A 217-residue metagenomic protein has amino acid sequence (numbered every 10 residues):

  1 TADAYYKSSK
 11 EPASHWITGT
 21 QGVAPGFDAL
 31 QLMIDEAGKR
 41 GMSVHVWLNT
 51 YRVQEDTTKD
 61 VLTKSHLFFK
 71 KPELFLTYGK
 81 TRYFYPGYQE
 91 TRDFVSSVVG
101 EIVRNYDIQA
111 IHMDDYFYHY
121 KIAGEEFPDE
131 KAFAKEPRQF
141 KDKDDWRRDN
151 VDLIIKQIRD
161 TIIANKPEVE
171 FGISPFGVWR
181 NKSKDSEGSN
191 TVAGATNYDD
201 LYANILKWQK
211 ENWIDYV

Functional and structural regions predicted by a protein language model:
T1-A4, N105-A110, K207, E211-V217: Catalytic domains of carbohydrate-active enzymes, especially glycoside hydrolases
A2-N49, K135-N165: Aromatic-lined substrate-binding rim segments of carbohydrate-active enzymes
A4-T18, R52-G79, D115-Q139, K184-A195: Aromatic- and acidic-residue-enriched segments that line the glycan-binding/catalytic groove of carbohydrate-active
V23-L30, F84, Y88-S96, D144-I155 (+2 more regions): Solvent-exposed, acidic/flexible segments
D35, H45-N105, D199-A203, N212: Active-site-adjacent "subsite" loops/lids of carbohydrate-active enzymes
A37, V95, I102, I111-D114 (+3 more regions): Conserved, mostly hydrophobic/aromatic
G38, M42-E55, H112-Y116, D144-L201: Aromatic-lined carbohydrate-recognition surfaces of secreted/lumenal glycan-active proteins
G100-I108, M113-I122: Alpha/beta enzyme core
